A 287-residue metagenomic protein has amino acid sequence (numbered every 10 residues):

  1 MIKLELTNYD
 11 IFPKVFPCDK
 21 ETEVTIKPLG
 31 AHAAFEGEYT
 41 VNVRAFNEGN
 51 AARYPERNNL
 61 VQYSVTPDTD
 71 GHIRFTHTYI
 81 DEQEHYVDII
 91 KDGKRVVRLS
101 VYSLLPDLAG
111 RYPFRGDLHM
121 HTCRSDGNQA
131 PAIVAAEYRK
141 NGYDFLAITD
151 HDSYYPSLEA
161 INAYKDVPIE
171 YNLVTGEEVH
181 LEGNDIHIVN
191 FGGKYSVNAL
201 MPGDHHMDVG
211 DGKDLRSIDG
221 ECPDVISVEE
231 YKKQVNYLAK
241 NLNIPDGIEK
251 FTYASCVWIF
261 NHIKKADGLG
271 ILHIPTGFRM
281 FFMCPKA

Functional and structural regions predicted by a protein language model:
I2-T69, F75-G183: An N-terminally biased module of ancient metal coordination in phosphate/nucleic-acid-related enzymes
D107-H273, G277-C284: A metal-dependent hydrolase metal-coordination microenvironment
